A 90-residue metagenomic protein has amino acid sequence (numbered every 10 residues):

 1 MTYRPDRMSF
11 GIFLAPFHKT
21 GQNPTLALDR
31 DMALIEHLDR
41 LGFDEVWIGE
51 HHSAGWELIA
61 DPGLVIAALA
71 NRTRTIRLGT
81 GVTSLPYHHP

Functional and structural regions predicted by a protein language model:
M1-T73, R77-T80: N-terminal beta1-alpha1-beta2 module of alpha/beta enzyme domains
L26-D29, P86-P90: Glycine-rich anion/phosphate-binding loops
G79-Y87: Conserved strand-turn element in the central/C-terminal portion of the radical SAM core barrel that lines
